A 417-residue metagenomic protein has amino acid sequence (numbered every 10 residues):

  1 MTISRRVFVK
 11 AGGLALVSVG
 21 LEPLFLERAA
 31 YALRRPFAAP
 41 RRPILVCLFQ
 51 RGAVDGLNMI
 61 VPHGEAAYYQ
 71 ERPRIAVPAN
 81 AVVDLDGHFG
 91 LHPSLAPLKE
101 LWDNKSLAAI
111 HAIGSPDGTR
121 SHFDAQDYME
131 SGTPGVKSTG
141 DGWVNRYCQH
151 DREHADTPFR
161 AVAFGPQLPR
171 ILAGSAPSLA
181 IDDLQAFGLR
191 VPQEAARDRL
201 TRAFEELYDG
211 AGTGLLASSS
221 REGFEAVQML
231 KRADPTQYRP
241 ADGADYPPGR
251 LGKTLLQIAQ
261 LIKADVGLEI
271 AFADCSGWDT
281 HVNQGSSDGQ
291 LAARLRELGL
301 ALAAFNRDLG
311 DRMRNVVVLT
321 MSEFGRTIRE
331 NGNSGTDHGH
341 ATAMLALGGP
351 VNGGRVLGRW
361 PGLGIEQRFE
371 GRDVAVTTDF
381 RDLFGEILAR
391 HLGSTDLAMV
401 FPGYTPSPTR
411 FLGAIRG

Functional and structural regions predicted by a protein language model:
M1-D308, A343-G417: Feature for exported/extracytoplasmic and membrane-associated proteins, marking the mature portion
L302, N306-N333: Metal-dependent active-site segment of extracytoplasmic phospho-/sulfohydrolases and closely related
F324-R355: Histidine-centered active-site microenvironments of extracellular/periplasmic hydrolases and transferases
